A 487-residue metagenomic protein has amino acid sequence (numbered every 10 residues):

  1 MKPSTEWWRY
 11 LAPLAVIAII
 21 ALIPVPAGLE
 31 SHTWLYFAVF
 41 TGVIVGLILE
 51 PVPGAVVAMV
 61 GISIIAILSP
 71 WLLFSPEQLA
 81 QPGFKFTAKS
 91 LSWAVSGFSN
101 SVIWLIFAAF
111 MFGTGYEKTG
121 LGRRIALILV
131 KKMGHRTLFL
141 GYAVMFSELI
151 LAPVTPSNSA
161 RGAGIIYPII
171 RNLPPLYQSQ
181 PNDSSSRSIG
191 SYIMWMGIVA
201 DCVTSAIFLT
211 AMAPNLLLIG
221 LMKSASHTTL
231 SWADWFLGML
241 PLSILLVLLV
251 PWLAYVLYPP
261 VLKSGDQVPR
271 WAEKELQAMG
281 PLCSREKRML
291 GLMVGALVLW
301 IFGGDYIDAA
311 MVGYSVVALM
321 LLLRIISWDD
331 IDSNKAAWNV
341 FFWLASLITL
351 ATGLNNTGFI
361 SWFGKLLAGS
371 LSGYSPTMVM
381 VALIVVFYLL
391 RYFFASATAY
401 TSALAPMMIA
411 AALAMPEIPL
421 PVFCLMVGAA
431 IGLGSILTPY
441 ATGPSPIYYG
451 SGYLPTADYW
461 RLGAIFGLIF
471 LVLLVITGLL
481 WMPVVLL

Functional and structural regions predicted by a protein language model:
M1-L22, K118, N158-G162, Y177-G280 (+1 more regions): Juxtamembrane and boundary regions of transmembrane helices in multi-pass small-molecule transporters and channels
K2-T5, A27-W34, L47-P51, A88-S101 (+6 more regions): Interfacial loop-to-helix junctions that mark the boundaries of transmembrane helices in multi-pass membrane
V25-L29, P51-V56, I67-A94, G115-I125 (+2 more regions): Transmembrane alpha-helix boundary signature
P26-S31, T41-V60, S69-P70, A94 (+5 more regions): Flexible hinge motifs at transmembrane-helix junctions and intramembrane kinks/re-entrant loops in multi-pass membrane
G28-F37, S99-A108, D308-V317, L367-V379 (+2 more regions): Structural signature of hydrophobic alpha-helical transmembrane segments
V45-P53, S147-S157, I198-L209, W300-G304 (+2 more regions): Transmembrane alpha-helix interface/packing and boundary motifs in multi-pass membrane proteins, characterized by
V56, S90-G120, I150, D330-W362 (+2 more regions): Core transmembrane alpha-helical segments of multi-pass membrane transporters/permeases
I106, L138-A152, Q178-T204, L230-G238 (+2 more regions): Alpha-helical transmembrane segments of multi-pass membrane proteins
